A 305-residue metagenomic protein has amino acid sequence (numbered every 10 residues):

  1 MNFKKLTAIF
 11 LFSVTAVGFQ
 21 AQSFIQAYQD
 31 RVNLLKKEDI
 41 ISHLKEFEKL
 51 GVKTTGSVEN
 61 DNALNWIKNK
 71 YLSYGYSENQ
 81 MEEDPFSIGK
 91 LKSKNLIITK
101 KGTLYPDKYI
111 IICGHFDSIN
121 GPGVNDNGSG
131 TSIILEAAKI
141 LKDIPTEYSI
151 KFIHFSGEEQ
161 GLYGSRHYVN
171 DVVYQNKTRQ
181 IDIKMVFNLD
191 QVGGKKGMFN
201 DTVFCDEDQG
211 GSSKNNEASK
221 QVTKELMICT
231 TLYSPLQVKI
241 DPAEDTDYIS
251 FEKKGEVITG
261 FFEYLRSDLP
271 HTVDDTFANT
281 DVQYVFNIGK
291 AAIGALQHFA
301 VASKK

Functional and structural regions predicted by a protein language model:
M1-S23: Bacterial Sec-dependent N-terminal signal peptides
S23-D61, Y74, H115-D117, R266-D275: N-terminal capping segment at the start of a domain
L34-I41, T54-N65, P106, V124-L135 (+5 more regions): Soluble non-cytosolic domains of exported or imported proteins
I40-E48, Q80-E82, L96-T99, Y109-C113 (+9 more regions): Structural recognition of the beta-strand scaffold that forms the well-ordered cores of secreted hydrolase catalytic
S42-K101: A non-catalytic alpha/beta surface segment that caps or lines the substrate-entry region of metallo-dependent hydrolase
K53-T55, P85-L91, T103-Y105, F116-G121 (+5 more regions): Solvent-exposed loop/turn segments at secondary-structure junctions within structured extracellular/periplasmic domains
K92, S118-A218, E225: Acidic/histidine-rich catalytic neighborhood of metal-dependent amide-processing enzymes
G194-K305: Active-site-adjacent substrate-binding region of metalloamidase/peptidase-like peptide-processing proteins
